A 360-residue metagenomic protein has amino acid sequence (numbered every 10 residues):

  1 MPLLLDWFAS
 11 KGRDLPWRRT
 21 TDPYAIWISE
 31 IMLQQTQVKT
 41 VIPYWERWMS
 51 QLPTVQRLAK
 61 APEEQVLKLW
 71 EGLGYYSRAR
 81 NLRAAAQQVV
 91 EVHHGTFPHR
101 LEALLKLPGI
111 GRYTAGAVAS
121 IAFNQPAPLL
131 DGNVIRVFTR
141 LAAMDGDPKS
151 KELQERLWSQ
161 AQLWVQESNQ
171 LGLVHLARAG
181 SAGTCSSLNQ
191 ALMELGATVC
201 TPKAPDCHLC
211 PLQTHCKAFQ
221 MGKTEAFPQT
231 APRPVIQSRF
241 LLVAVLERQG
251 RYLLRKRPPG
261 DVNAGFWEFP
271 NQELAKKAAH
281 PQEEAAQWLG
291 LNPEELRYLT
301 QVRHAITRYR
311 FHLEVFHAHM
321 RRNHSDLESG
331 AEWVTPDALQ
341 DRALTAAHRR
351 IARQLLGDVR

Functional and structural regions predicted by a protein language model:
M1-D14, R19, L173-A179, E194-R360: Intrinsically disordered, low-complexity, charged terminal extensions of DNA damage-control enzymes
P2-H208, L212-M221, E225, G290-N292: Catalytic cores of DNA base-excision repair glycosylases
